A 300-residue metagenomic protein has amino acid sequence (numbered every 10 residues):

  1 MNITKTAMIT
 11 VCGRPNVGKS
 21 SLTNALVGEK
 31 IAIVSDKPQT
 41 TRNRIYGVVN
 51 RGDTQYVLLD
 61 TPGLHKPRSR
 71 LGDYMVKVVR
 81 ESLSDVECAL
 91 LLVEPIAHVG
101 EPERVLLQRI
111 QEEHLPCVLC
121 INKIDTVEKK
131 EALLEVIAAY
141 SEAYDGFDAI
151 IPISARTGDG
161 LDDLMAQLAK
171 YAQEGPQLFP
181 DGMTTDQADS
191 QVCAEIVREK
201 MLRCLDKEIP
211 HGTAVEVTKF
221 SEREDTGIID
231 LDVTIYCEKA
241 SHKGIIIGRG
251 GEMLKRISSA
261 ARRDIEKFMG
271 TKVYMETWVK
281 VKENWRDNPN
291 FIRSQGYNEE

Functional and structural regions predicted by a protein language model:
M1-C88, V93: Conserved G1/Walker A P-loop phosphate-binding module
T10, N24, N43, G47 (+11 more regions): Solvent-exposed alpha-helical segments within well-ordered globular domains of core cellular machineries
G18, G160, M253: Conserved glycine(s) of the Walker
E29, V48, G52, P67 (+9 more regions): Conserved, well-folded catalytic cores of nucleic-acid-processing and energy-transducing macromolecular machines
T41, H65-K66, H98-V99, V127-E128 (+1 more regions): Catalytic P-loop NTPase motifs of RecA-like helicase/translocase cores
N50-Q55, K77-I150, S221-D225: Conserved C-terminal guanine-recognition region of P-loop GTPase G domains, centered on the G4
P116-V118, D125-T185, D189: Canonical P-loop GTPase G-domain recognition
D189-E300: P-loop NTP-binding site
